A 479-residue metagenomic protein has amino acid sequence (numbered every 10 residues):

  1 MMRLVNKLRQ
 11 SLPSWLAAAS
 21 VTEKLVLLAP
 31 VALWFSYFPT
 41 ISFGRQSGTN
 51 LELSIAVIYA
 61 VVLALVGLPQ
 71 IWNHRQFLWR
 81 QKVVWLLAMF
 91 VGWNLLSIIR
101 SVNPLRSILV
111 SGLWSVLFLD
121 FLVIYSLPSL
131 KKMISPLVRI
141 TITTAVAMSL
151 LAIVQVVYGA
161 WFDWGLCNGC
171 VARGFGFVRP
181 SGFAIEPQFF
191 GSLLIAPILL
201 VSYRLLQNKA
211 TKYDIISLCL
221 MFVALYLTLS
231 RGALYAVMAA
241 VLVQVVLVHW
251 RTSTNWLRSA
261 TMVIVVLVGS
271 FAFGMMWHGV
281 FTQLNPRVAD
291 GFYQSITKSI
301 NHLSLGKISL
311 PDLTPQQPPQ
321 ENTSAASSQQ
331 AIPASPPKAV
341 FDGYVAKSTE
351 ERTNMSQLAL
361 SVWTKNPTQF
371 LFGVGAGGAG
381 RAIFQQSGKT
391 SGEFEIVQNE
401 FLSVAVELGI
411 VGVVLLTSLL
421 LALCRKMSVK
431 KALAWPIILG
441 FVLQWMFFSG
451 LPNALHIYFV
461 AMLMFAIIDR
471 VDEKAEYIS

Functional and structural regions predicted by a protein language model:
M1-T22, R425-K431, A461-S479: A juxtamembrane structural motif centered on a specific transmembrane helix
M2-Q70, L96-R100: N-terminal signal-anchor transmembrane segment
P30, A64, V241, A434-W445 (+1 more regions): Transmembrane alpha-helices of multi-pass inner-membrane enzymes
I55, K82-F90, P104-S126, P136-I140 (+1 more regions): Aromatic-anchored transmembrane helix interface
N94-I98, S135-N168, F175, G182-T252 (+4 more regions): Alpha-helical transmembrane segments of multi-pass inner-membrane proteins
L150, V156-G159, V248-G343, S361-K365 (+1 more regions): A membrane-periplasm/extracellular boundary helix in multi-pass inner-membrane enzymes that assemble envelope glycans
V246, F384, V406-G440: Hydrophobic transmembrane alpha-helices and their immediate junctions
F341-L408: Long extracytoplasmic/lumenal interhelical loops at the membrane interface of multi-pass membrane proteins
